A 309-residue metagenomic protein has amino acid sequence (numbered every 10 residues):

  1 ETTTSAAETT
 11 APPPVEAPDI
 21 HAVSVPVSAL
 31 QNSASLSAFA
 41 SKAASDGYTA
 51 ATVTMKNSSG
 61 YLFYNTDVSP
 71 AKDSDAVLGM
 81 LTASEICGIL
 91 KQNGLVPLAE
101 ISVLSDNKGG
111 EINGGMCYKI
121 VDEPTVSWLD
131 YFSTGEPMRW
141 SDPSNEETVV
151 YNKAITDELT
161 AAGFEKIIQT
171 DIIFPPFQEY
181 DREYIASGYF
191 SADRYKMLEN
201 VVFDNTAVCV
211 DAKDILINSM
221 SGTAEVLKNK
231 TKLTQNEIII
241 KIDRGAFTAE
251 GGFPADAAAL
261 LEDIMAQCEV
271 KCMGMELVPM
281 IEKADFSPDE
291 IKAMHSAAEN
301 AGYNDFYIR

Functional and structural regions predicted by a protein language model:
T2, A6-F39, A43, V278-A284: Boundary/entry segment of secreted carbohydrate-active catalytic domains
P13-S24, S28, L104-D157: Active-site-adjacent "subsite" loops/lids of carbohydrate-active enzymes
H21-L30, D67-M80, T134-V150, G188-A192 (+1 more regions): The substrate-binding groove and active-site-proximal loops of carbohydrate-active enzymes, especially glycoside
A29-S45, K72-V96, D193-N200: Aromatic- and glycine-enriched glycan-recognition loops and surfaces that form the carbohydrate-binding subsites
L36-Y61, E158-T170, T231-I240, A298-D305: Catalytic domains of carbohydrate-active enzymes, especially glycoside hydrolases
N65-S74, D106-F132, P175-Y189: Aromatic- and acidic-residue-enriched segments that line the glycan-binding/catalytic groove of carbohydrate-active
Y131-N236, R244, T248-E250: Polysaccharide-binding and catalytic clefts of secreted carbohydrate-active enzymes
T234-R309: Substrate-binding cleft of secreted/luminal carbohydrate-active enzymes
